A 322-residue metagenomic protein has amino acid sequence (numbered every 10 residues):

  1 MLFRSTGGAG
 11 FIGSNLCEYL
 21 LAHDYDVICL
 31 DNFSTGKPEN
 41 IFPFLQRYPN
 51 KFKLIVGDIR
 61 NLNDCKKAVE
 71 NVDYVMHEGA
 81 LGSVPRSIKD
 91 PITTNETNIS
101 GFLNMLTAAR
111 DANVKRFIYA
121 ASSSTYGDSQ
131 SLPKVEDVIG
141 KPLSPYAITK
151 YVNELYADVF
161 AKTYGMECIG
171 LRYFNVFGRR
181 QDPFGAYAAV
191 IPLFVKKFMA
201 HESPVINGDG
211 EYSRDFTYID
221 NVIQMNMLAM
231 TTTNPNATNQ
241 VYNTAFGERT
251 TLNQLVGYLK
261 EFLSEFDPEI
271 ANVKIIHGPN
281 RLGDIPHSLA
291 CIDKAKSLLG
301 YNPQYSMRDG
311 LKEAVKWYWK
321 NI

Functional and structural regions predicted by a protein language model:
M1-V176, Y301-Y305, K312-E313, Y318-N321: N-terminal Rossmann-like NAD(P)+-binding domain of SDR-like oxidoreductases, especially those catalyzing
T6, I99, A188, I223 (+1 more regions): Conserved catalytic core of two-component sensor histidine kinases
G57, M199-I322: C-terminal substrate-binding subdomain of Rossmann-fold SDR/epimerase-dehydratase oxidoreductases
V152, Y156, F160, V190 (+3 more regions): Hydrophobic alpha-helix immediately C-terminal to the catalytic Tyr-X-X-X-Lys motif of short-chain
P183, A189-V190: Conserved catalytic loops of nucleotide-sugar-dependent glycosyltransferases that act on lipid-linked
